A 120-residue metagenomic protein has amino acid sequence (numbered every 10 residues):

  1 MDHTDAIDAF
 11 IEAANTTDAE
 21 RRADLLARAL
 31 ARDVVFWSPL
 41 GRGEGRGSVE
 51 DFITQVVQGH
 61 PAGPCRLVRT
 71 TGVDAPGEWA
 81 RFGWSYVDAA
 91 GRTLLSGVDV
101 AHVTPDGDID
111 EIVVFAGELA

Functional and structural regions predicted by a protein language model:
M1-A29: Short acidic-aromatic low-complexity motifs
A6-F10, F52, F82: C-terminal ligand-sensing/allosteric alpha-helical core of TetR-family HTH transcriptional regulators
D8, A31-S38, G83, L94: Generic, low-specificity signal for short hydrophobic/alpha-helical stretches with a mild N-terminal bias, encompassing
T16, P39, D99: Short, flexible active-site loop motifs that bind/organize anionic cofactors or intermediates
A23-P76: A solvent-exposed, acidic/Ser-Thr-rich amphipathic alpha-helical stretch
V56-A120: A beta-strand edge to alpha-helix "cap/lid" segment located at domain peripheries
